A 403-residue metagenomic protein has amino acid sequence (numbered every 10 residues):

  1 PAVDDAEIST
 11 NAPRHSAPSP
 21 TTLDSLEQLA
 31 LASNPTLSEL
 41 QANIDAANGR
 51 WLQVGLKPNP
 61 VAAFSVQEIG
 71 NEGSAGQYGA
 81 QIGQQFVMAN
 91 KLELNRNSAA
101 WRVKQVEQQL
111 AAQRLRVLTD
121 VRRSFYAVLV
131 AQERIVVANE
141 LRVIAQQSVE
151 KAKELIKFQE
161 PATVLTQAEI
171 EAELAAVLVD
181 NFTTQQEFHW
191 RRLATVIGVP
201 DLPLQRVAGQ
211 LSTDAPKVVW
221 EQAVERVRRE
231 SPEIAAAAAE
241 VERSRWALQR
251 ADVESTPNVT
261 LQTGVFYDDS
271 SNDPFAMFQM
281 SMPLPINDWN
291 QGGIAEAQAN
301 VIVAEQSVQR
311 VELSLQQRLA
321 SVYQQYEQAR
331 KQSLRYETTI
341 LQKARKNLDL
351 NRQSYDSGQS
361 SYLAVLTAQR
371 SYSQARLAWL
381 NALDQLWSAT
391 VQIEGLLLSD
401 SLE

Functional and structural regions predicted by a protein language model:
P1-V61, V66, L94, A100 (+7 more regions): Bacterial Sec-pathway N-terminal export signals of envelope proteins
I8-P20, P60-N95, R206-K217, T260-Q298: Small/polar, glycine/serine/threonine/aspartate-rich low-complexity segments that form flexible
Q28-S38, D45-N59, E72, Q81-S98 (+8 more regions): A glycine-/polar-enriched beta->alpha junction
E39-W51, Q113, V117-A138, Q147-E154 (+6 more regions): Amphipathic alpha-helical coiled-coil segments
Q77, R123, Q167, L174 (+2 more regions): Transmembrane beta-barrel architecture of outer-membrane proteins
Y78, L94-R102, L141: "Short basic amphipathic alpha-helical interaction patches in structured regions
A112-R228, V322-Q325, A329: Periplasmic alpha-helical coiled-coil/stalk elements that build and connect Gram-negative outer-membrane
